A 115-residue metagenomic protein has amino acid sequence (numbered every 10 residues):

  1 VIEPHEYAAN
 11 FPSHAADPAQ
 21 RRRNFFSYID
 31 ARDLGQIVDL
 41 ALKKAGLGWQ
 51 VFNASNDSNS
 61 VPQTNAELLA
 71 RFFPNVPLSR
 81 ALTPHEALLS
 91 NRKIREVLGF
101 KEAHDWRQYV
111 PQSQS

Functional and structural regions predicted by a protein language model:
V1-I2, S58: Glycine-rich beta-alpha junction loops
I2-E3, S90: Generic, ordered loop/turn and secondary-structure boundary motif
E3-A19, R23-V51: Alpha-helical substrate-binding/gating segment
R32-S115: C-terminal substrate-binding subdomain of Rossmann-fold SDR/epimerase-dehydratase oxidoreductases
